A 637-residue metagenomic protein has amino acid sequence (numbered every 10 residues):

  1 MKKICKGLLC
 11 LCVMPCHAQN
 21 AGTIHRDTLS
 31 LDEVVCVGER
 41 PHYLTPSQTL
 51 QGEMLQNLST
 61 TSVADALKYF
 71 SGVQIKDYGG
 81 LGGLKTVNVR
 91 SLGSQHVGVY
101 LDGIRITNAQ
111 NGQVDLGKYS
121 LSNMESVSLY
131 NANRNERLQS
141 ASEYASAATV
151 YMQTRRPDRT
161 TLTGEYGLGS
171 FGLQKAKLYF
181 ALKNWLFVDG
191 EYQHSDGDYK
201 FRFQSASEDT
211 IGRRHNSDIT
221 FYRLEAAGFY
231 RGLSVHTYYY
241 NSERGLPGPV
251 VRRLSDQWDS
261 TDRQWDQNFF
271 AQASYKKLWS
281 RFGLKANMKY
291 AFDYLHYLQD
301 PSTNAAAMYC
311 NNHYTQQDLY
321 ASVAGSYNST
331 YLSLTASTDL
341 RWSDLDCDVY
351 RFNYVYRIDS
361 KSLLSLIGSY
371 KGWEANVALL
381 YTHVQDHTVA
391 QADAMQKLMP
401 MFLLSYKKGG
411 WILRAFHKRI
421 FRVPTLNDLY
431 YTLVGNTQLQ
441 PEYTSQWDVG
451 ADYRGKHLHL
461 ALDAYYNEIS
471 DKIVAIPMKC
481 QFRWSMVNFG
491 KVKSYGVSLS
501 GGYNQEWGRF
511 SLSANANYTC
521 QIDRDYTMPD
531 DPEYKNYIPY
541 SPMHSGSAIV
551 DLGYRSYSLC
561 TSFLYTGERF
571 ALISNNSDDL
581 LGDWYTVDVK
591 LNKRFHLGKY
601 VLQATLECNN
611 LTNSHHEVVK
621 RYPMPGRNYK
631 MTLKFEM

Functional and structural regions predicted by a protein language model:
L29-L58, T86: N-terminal periplasmic "start-of-domain" segments of outer-membrane beta-barrel proteins
A64, K68-N108: Extracytoplasmic beta-strand/coil segments of soluble accessory domains associated with Gram-negative outer-membrane
L121-T161: A beta-strand signature from Gram-negative outer-membrane beta-barrel systems, especially the internal plug domain
N135-E136, Y151, R159, Y179-R263: Periplasmic-side early beta-strands and strand-to-turn transitions of outer-membrane beta-barrels
V188, E225-R244, R263-K407, W411-F416 (+3 more regions): Face-selective signature of the C-terminal outer-membrane beta-barrel domain
D259-L278, A392-K407, W411-S470, I476-W507 (+1 more regions): Outer-membrane beta-barrel signature, preferentially recognizing the C-terminal barrel domain of Gram-negative
N328-T335, S369-E374, Y466-E468, V487-I573 (+1 more regions): Gram-negative outer-membrane beta-barrel transporters
I469-S470, Y565-L572, L591-M637: C-terminal beta-signal and adjacent terminal beta-strands/loops of Gram-negative outer-membrane beta-barrel proteins
